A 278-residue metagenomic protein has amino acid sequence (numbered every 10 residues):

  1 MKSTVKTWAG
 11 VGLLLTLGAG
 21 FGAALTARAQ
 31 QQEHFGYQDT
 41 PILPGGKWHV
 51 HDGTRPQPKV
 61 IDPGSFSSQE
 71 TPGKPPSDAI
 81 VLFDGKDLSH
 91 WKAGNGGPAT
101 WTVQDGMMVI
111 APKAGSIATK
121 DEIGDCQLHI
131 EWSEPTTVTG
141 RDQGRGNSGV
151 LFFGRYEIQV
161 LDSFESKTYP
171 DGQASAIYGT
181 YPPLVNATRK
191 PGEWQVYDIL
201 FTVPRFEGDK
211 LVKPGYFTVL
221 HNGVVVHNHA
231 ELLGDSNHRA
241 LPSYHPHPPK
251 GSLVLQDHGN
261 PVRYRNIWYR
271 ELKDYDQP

Functional and structural regions predicted by a protein language model:
M1-T7: N-terminal secretory signal peptides that target proteins for export/translocation
V11-A23: Bacterial N-terminal signal peptides
L25-P278: Carbohydrate-interacting regions of secretory-pathway proteins
